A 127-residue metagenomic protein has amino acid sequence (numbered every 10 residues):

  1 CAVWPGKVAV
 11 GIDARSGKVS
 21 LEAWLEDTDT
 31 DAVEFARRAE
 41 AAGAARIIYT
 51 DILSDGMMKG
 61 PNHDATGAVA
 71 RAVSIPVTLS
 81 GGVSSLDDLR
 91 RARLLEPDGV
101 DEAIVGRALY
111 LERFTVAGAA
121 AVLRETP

Functional and structural regions predicted by a protein language model:
C1-D55: Conserved anion-binding
V10, I47, V69, A92 (+1 more regions): Conserved, mostly hydrophobic/aromatic
R38-A45, L95-G106: Structural recognition of alpha->loop->beta junctions
T50, D55-M58, T78-G82, R107-A108: Glycine- and other small-residue-rich loops at beta-strand/loop junctions that grip anionic moieties
M58-K59, A92: RNA substrate-recognition surfaces in RNA-acting enzymes
D64-E102, F114, G118-A119: Catalytic cores of alpha/beta
L109-R113: C-terminal active-site-proximal or functional interface alpha/beta core segments in diverse enzymes
V122-P127: SAM-dependent methyltransferases
